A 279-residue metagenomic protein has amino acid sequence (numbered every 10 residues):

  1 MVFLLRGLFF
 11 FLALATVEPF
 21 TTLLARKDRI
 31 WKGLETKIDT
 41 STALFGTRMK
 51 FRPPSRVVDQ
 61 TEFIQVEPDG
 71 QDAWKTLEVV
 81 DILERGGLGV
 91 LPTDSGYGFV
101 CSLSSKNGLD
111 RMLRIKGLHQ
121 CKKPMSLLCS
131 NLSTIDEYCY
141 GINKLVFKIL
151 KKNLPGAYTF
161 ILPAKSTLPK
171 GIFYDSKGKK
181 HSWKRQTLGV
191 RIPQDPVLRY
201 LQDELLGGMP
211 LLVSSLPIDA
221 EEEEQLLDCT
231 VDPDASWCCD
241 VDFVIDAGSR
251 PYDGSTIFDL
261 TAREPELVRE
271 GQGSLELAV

Functional and structural regions predicted by a protein language model:
V2-D28: N-terminal chloroplast transit peptides
V2-L12, T36, T40-T42, F63: Intrinsic low-complexity, intrinsically disordered segments enriched in polar/basic residues
F11, I30-K32, C239: Generic alpha-helical structural signal
E18-M49: N-terminal mitochondrial targeting presequence
G46-V279: Active-site-adjacent structural elements in enzyme catalytic cores
